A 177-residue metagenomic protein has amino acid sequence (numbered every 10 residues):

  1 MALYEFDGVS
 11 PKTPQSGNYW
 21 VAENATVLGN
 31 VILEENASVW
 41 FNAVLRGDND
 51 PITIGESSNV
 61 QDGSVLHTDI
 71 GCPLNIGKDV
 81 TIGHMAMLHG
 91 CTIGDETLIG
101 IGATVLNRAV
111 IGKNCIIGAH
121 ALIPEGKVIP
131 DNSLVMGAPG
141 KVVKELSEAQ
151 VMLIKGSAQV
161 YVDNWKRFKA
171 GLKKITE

Functional and structural regions predicted by a protein language model:
A2-P14, L74, K78-I82, M87 (+1 more regions): C-terminal segments of enzyme domains that contribute to small-molecule binding surfaces
G17, A22-E23, L28-G29, E34-E35 (+14 more regions): Left-handed beta-helix
